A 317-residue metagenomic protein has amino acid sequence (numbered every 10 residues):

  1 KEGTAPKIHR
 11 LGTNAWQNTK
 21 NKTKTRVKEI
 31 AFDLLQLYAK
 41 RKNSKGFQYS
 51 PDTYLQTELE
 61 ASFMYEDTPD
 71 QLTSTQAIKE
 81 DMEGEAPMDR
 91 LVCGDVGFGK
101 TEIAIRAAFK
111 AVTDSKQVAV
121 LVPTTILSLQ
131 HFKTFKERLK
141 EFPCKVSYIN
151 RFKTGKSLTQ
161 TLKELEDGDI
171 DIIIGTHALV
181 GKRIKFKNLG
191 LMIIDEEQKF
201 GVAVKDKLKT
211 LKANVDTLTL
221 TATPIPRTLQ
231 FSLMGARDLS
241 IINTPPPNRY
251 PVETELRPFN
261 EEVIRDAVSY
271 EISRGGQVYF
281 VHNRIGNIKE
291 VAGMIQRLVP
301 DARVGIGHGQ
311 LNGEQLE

Functional and structural regions predicted by a protein language model:
K1-D70: Upstream accessory/linker segments immediately N-terminal to the RecA-like ATPase cores of bacterial MutS and a subset
F47, A61, Y65, T73-Q76 (+1 more regions): Inter-lobe coupling/hinge segments of SF2-like helicase ATPases
